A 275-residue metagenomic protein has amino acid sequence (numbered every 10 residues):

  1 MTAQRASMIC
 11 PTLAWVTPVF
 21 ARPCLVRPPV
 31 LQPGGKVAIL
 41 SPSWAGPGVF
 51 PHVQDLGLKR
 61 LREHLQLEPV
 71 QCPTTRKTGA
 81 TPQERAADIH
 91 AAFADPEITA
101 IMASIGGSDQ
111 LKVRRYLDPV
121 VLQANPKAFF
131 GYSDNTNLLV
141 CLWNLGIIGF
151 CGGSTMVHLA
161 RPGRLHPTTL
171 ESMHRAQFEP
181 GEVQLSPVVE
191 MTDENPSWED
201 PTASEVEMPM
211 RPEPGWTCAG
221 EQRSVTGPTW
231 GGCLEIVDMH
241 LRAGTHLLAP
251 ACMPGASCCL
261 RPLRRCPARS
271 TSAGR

Functional and structural regions predicted by a protein language model:
M1-A21: N-terminal export signals
V16-E97: ATP/NTP phosphate-donor binding region
A91-E97, C141-N144, W230, V237 (+2 more regions): Hydrophobic structural segments
A94-L117: Long, hydrophobic/aromatic-enriched structural stretches that serve as scaffold segments
L117-L142, I148-M156: Short, acidic/small-residue loops that bind anionic groups at enzyme active sites
F150-E235: Conserved anion/nucleotide-ligand pocket segment
H240-R275: Internal helical hairpin/lid segments
